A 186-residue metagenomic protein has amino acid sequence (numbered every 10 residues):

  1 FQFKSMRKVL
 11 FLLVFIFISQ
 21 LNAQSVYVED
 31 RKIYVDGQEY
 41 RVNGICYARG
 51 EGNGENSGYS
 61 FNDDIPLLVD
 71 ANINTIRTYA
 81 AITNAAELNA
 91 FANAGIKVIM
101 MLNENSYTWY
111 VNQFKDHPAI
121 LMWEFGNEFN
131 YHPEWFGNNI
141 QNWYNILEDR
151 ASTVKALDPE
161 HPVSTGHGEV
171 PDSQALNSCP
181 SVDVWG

Functional and structural regions predicted by a protein language model:
F1, K8-L21: Sec-dependent N-terminal signal peptides
K8, S25-V28, P171-D172: Assembly/interface hotspot detector across virion components, adhesins/toxins, and nucleic-acid enzymes
V14, G50, A81, E128 (+1 more regions): Flexible loop residues that form catalytic and substrate-binding hotspots at small-molecule/glycan-binding clefts
Q24-E124: Active-site-adjacent substrate/metal-binding segments within catalytic domains of carbohydrate-active enzymes
A90-N93, F136-Q141, N177-S181: Short, glycine/charged-enriched secondary-structure capping and boundary segments
M100, P133, V154: Conserved anion-binding
W109-Q141, S164-S173: Active-site groove signature of glycoside hydrolases
W143-G186: Extracellular glycoside hydrolase catalytic/binding regions
